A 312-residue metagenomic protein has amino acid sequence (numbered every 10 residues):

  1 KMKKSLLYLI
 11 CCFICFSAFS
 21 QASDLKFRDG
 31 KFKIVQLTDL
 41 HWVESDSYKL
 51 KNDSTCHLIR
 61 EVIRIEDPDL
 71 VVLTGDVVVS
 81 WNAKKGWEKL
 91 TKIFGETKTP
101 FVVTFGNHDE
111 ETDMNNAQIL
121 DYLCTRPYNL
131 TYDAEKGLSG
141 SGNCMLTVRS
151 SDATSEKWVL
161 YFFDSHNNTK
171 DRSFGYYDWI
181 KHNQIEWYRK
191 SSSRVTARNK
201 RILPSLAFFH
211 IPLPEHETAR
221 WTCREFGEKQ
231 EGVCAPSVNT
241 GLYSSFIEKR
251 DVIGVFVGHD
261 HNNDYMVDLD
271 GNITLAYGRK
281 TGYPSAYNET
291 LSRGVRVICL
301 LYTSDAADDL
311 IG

Functional and structural regions predicted by a protein language model:
S5-I14: Sec-dependent N-terminal signal peptides
S20-K89, I93: N-terminal active-site segment of His-dependent metallophosphoesterases
K26, E88-K200, R293-C299: Extended active-site neighborhood of metal-dependent phosphoesterases/phosphodiesterases
F32-E44, K157-N167, F208, T274-K280: Active-site-proximal beta-strand elements of phosphoester/diester hydrolases
T38-C56, V78-K84, E111, D171-W179 (+2 more regions): Acidic/histidine-rich helix-loop elements that form or flank divalent-metal/phosphate-binding sites at the catalytic
V43-S45, V79-N82, V103-N115, N168-D171 (+3 more regions): Active-site environment of divalent metal-dependent phosphoester hydrolases
R224-V297: Conserved beta-sheet core of the metallophosphoesterase superfamily
Y302-A307: Conserved small/polar residues in nucleotide/adenosyl-binding loops
